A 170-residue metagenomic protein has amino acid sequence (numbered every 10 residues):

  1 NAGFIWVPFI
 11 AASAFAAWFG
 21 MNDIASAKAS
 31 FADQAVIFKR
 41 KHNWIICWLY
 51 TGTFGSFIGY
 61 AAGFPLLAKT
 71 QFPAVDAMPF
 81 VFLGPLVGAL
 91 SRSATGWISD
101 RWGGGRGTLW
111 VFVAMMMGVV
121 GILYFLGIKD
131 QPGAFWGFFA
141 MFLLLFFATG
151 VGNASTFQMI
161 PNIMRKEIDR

Functional and structural regions predicted by a protein language model:
N1, A68-K69, I98-S99: Interfacial helix-cap and linker-helix signal at transmembrane-aqueous boundaries of multi-pass secondary transporters
A2-I5, A77, G107: Alpha-helical transmembrane segments of multi-pass secondary-active solute transporters
V7-A27: C-terminal membrane-cytosol helix-exit motif in multi-pass small-molecule transporters
N22-C47: Juxtamembrane intracellular "pre-TM" segments in multi-pass secondary transporters
R40-A89, N153, F157: Extracytoplasmic gate region of multi-pass secondary transporters
S91-G104: Helix-to-loop junctions at the C-terminal end of transmembrane segments in multipass secondary transporters
G105-T156: C-terminal transmembrane helical hairpin of 12-TM major facilitator-type secondary transporters
V151-I168: Intracellular juxtamembrane helix-capping segments at the cytosolic ends of symmetry-related transmembrane helices
